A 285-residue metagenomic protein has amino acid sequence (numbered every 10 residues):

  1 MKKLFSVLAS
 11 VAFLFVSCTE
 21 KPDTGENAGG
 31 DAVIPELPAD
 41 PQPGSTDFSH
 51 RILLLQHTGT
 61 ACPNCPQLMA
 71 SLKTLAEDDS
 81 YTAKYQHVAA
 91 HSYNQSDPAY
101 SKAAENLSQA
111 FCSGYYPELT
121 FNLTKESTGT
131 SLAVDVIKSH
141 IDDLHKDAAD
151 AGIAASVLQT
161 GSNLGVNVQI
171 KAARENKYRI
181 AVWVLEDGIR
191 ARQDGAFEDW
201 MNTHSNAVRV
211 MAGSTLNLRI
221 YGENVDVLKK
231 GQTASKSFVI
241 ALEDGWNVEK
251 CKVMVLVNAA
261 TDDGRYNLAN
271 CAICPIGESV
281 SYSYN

Functional and structural regions predicted by a protein language model:
M1-L53, S281-N285: Bacterial Sec-dependent N-terminal signal peptides
K2, I52-G59, C65, M69 (+5 more regions): Solvent-exposed, well-ordered amphipathic alpha-helical segments that flank/support binding or catalytic loops
S6, Q56-H57, T120, S162: Functionally constrained cores in energy, signaling, and assembly domains
G25, G30, E36-D40, I52 (+5 more regions): Membrane engagement elements in two modes
P38-Y85, A90: Local sequence-structure signature of Cys/Sec-based thiol-disulfide redox active-site neighborhoods
Q86-N285: Short, conserved sequence motifs used for protein processing/export or organelle targeting and for catalysis
